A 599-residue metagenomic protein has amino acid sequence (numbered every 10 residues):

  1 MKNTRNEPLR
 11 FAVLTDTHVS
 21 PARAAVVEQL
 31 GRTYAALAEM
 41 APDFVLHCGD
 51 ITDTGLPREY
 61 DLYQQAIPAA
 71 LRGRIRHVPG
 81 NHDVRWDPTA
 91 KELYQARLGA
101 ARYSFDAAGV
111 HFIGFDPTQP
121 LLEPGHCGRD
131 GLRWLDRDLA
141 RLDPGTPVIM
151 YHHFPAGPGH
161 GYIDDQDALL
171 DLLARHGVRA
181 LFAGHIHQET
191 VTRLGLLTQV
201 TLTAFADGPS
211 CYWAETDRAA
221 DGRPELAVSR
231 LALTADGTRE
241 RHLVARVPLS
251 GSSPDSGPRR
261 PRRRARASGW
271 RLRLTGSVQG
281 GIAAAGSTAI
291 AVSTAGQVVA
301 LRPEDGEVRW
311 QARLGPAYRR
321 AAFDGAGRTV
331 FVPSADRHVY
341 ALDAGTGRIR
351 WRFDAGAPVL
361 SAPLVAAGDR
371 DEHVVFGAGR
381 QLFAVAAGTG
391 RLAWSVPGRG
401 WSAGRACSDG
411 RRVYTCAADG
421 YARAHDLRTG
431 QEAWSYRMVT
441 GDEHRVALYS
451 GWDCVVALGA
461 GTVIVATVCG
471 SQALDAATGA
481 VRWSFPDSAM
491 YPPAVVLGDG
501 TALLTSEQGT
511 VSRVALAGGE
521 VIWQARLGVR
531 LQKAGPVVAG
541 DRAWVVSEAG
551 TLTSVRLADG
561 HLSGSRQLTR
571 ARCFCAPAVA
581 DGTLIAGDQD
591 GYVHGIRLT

Functional and structural regions predicted by a protein language model:
M1-L62, R137: N-terminal active-site segment of His-dependent metallophosphoesterases
T4, A35-F44, A69, E123-T198: His/acidic metal-ligating clusters that form di-metal
A24, G49-P68, R85-A96, G125 (+2 more regions): Metal-dependent catalytic neighborhoods of phosphoester/phosphodiester hydrolases
R32, T190, G195-R264: Binuclear metal-dependent phosphoesterase catalytic core
R263-A283, W310-D324, W351-A367, G379 (+6 more regions): Extracytoplasmic beta-rich repeat domains
R302-D305, D343-T346, A386-T389, D426-G430 (+4 more regions): Short loop/turn segments that connect beta-strands within beta-propeller blades
L568-T599: Blade-level signature of beta-propeller repeat domains, shared across WD40, Kelch, NHL, RCC1 and BNR/Asp-box propellers
